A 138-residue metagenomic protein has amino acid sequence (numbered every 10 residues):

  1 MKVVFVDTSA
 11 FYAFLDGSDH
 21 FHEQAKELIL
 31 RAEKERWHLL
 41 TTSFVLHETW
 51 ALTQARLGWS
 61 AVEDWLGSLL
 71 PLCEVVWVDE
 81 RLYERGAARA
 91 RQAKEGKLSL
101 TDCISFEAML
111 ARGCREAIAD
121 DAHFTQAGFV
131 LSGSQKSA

Functional and structural regions predicted by a protein language model:
M1-T41, Q54-D64, K136-A138: Short, well-structured N-terminal submotif of metal-dependent ribonuclease cores
M1-V3, F106-E107, A111-A138: Acidic, PIN/NYN-like endoribonuclease modules and their adjacent C-terminal/linker elements
E35-R36, L69-L72, A127: Structured helix-beta-strand junction loops
S43-F44, D102, D121-A122: Short secondary-structure boundary segments
A51-A55, S60-W77: Helix-adjacent hinge/juxtasegments
E74-E116: Active-site neighborhoods of divalent-metal-dependent phosphate/nucleic-acid chemistry enzymes
